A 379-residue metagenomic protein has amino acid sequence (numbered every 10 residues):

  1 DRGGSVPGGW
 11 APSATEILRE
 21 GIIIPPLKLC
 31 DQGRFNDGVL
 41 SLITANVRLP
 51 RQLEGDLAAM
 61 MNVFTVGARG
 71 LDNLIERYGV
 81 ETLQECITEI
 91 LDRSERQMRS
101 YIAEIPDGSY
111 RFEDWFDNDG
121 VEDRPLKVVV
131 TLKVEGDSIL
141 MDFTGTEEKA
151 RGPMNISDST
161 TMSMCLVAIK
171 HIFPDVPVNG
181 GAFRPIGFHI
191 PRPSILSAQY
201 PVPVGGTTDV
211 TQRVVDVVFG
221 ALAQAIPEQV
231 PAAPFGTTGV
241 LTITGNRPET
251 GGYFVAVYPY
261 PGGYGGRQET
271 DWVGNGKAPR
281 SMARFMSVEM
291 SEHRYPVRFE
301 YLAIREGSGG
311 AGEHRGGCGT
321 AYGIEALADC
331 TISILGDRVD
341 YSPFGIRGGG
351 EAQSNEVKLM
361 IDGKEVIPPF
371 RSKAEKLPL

Functional and structural regions predicted by a protein language model:
D1-L140, T144-P378: Glycine/proline-enriched, intrinsically flexible loops and inter-domain linkers
